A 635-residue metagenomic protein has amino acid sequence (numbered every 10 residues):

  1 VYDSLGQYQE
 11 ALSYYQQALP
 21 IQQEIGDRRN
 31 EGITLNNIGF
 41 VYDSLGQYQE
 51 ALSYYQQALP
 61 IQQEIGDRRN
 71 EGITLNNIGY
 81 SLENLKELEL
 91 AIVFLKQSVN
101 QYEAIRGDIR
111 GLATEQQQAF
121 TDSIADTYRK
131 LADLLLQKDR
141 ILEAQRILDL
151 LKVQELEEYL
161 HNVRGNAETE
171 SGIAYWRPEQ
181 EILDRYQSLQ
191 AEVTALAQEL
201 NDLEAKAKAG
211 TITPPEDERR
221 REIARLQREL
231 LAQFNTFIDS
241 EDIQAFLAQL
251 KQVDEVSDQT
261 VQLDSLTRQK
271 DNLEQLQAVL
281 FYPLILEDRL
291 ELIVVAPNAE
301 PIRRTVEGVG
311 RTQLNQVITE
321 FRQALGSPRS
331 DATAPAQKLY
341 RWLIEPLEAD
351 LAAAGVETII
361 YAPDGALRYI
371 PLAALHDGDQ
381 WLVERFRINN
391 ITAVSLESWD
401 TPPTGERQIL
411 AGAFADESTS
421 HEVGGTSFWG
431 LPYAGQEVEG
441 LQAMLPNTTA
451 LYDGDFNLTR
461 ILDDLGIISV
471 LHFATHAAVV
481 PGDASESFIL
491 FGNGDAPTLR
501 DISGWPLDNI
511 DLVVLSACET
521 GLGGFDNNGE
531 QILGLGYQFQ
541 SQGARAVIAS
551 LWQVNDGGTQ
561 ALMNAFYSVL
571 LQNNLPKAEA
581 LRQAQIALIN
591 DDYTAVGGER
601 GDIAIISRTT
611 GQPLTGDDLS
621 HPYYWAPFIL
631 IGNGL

Functional and structural regions predicted by a protein language model:
D3-S4, R29-S44, R69-N84, A119-K130: Conserved alpha-helical positions within TPR/SEL1-like repeat arrays
L5-G6, Q23-D27, I61-D67, A104-G107 (+1 more regions): Short coil/turn linkers that connect adjacent helices within long alpha-helical scaffolds, especially alpha-solenoid
A11, Y15-A18, T34, A51 (+7 more regions): Tetratricopeptide repeat
L88-W381, S398-E422, A443, T609 (+1 more regions): Amphipathic alpha-helical protein-protein interaction segments
P297-P301, A362-V470, I489-G492, L630 (+1 more regions): Catalytic-core domains of enzymes
S395-L396, S469-A565: Catalytic cores of nucleophile-dependent amide-cleaving enzymes
T559-L635: An often Trp-containing, charged/polar helix-loop segment at the C-terminal end of enzyme catalytic cores
